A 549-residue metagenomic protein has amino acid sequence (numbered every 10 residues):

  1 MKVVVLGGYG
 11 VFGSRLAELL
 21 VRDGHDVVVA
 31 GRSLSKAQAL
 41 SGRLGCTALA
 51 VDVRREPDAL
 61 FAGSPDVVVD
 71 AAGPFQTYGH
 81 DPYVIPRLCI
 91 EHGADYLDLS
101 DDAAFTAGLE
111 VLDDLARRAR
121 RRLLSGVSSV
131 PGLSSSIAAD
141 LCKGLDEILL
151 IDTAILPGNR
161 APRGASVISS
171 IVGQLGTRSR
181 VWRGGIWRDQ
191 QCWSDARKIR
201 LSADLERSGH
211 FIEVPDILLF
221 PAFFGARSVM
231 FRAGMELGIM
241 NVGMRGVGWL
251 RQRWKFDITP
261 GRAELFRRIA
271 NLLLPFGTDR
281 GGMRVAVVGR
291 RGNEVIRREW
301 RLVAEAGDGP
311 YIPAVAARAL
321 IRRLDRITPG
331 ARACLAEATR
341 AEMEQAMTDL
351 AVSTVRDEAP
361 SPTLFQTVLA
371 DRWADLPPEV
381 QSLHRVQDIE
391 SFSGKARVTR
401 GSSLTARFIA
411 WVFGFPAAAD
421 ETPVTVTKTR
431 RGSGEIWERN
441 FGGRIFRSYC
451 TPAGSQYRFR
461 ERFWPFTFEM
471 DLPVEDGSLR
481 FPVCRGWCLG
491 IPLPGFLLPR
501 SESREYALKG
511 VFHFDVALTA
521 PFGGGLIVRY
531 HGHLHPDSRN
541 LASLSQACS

Functional and structural regions predicted by a protein language model:
V3-D23: N-terminal Rossmann NAD(P)H-binding glycine-rich loop of SDR-like oxidoreductase domains
H25-K36: Conserved glycine-rich Rossmann-like NAD(P)H-binding loop of the short-chain dehydrogenase/reductase
K36-G108: NAD(P)H-binding glycine-rich loop region in Rossmannoid oxidoreductase-like domains and their noncatalytic homologs
Q76-T177, L219: Glycine-/Pro-rich loop/turn segments that contact NAD(P) or position catalytic residues in Rossmann-like domains
K143-V288: Active-site-lining helix/loop region of Rossmann-like oxidoreductase modules
R232, A370-L508, F512-T519, Y530: Soluble ligand-binding/transfer domains with enclosed cavities or grooves
K255-P362: C-terminal active-site/capping subdomain that shapes the small-molecule cofactor and substrate pocket of enzyme
L498-E505, T519-S549: Edge beta-strand at a domain terminus
